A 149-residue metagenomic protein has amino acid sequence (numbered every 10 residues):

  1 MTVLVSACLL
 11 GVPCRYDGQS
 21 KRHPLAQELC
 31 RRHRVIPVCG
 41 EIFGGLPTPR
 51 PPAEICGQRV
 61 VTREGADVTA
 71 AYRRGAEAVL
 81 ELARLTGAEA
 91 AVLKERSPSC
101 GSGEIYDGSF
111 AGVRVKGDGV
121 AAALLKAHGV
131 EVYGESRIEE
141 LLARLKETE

Functional and structural regions predicted by a protein language model:
M1-L4: Extreme N-terminal starter segment of soluble prokaryotic enzymes
C8, K94-S97, R137: Short, well-ordered beta-to-alpha junction loops that form the rim of enzyme active sites and present histidine/acidic
G11-G18: Short N-terminal binding/cap micro-motifs at the start of the first secondary-structure element
P13, S99-G103, E140-R144: Short, well-ordered, mixed-charge alpha-helical segments that flank or form enzyme active sites
K21-R63: Short, surface-exposed acidic-centric catalytic microdomains
L29-R31, R84, K126: Anion (oxyanion) recognition and catalysis
E41-F43, P52-A78, L82, V113-E149: Divalent-metal-activated hydrolytic enzyme cores
A78-S109: N-terminal glycine-rich phosphate/adenylate-binding segment common to multiple enzyme folds
